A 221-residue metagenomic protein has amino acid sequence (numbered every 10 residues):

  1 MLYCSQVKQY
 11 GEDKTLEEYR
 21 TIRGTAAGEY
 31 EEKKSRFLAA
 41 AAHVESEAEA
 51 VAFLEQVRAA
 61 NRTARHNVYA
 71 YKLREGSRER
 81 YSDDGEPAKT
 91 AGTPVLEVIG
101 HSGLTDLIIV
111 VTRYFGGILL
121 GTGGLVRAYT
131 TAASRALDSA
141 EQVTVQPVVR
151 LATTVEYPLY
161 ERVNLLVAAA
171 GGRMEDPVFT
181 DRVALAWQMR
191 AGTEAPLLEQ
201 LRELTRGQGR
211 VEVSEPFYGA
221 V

Functional and structural regions predicted by a protein language model:
L2, V7-T90, E212-V221: C-terminal regulatory domains involved in ligand/effector binding and gene-expression control
A39-A40, N67-Y69, D106-I109, R150 (+1 more regions): Structural motif
A91-S139: Active-site beta-strand/loop microenvironment that shapes enzyme catalytic pockets
Q142-L159: Short glycine-/aliphatic-rich beta-strand segments at the starts of folded cytosolic domains
T154-G172: Short amphipathic alpha-helix segments
N164-A168, P196-T205: Short amphipathic alpha-helices in soluble, non-transmembrane regions that often serve as interface/regulatory elements
M174-V178, T205-V221: Conserved short beta-strand edge segments in small beta-sheet-based binding/regulatory domains
W187-P196: Terminal, non-globular segments
